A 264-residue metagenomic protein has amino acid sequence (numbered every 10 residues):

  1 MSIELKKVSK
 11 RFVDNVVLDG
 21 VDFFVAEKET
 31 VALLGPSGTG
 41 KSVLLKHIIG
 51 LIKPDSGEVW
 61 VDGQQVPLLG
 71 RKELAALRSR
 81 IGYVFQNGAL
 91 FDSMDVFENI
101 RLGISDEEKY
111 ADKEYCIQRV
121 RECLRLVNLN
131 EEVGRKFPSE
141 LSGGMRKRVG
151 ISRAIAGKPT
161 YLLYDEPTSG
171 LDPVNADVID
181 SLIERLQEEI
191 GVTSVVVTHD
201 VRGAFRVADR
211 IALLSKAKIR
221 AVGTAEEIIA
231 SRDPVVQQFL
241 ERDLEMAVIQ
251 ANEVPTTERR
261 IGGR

Functional and structural regions predicted by a protein language model:
I49: Helix-to-loop junction immediately C-terminal to a conserved catalytic motif
Q64-Q65, K113-E132: Conserved ABC ATPase "signature" region
M94, R101-Y115, L126-V127: ABC-type ATPase nucleotide-binding domains, specifically the catalytic core motifs of the NBD
F137-L141, M145: Conserved ABC ATPase signature
K158: Conserved catalytic motifs of ABC-family nucleotide-binding domains
L162-D165: Catalytic Walker B motif of ABC-type/P-loop ATPase nucleotide-binding domains
